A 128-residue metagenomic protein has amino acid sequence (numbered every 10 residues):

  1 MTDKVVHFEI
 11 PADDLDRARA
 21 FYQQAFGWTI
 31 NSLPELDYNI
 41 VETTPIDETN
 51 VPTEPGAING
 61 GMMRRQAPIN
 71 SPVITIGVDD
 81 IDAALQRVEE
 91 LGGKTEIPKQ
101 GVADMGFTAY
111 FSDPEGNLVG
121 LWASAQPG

Functional and structural regions predicted by a protein language model:
M1-F21, S71-I76, A123-G128: N-terminal beta-strand motif that seeds the catalytic metal site of vicinal oxygen chelate
T2, E9-G56: Core segments of cupin and vicinal oxygen chelate
I10, L33, L85-G128: Vicinal oxygen chelate
L15, E35, A67-I69, A103-D104: Short strand-connecting beta-turns/loops that link adjacent beta-strands
D37-V41, P72, M105-A109: Short beta-strand micro-motifs in enzyme catalytic cores
Q66-K94: Mid-chain, well-packed structural core segment of small domains
